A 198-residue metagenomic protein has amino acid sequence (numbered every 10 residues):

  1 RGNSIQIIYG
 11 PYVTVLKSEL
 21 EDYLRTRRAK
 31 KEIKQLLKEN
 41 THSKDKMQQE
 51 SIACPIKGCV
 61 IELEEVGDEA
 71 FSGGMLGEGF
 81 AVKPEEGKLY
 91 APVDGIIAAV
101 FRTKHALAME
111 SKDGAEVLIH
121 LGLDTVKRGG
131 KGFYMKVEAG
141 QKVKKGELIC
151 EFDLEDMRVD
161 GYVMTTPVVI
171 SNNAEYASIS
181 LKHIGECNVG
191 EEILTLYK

Functional and structural regions predicted by a protein language model:
R1-K44: Membrane-embedded alpha-helical signal segments
K38-K198: Contiguous, well-folded functional domains in the mature portion of proteins
